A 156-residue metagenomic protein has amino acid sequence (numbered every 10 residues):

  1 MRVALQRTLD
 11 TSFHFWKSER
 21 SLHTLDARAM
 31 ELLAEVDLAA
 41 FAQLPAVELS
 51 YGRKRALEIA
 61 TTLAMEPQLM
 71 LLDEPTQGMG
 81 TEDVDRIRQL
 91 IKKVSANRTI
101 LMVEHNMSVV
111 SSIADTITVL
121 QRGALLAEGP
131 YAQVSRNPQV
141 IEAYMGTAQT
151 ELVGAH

Functional and structural regions predicted by a protein language model:
M1-H156: Glycine-rich phosphate-binding loops of nucleotide-dependent enzymes
